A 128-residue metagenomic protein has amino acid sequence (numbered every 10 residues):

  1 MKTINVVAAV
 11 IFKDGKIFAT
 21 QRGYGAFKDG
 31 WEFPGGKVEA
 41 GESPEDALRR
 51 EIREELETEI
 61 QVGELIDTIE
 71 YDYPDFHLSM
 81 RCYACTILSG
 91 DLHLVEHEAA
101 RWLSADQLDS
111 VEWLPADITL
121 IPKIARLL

Functional and structural regions predicted by a protein language model:
M1-I17, K37: Conserved N-terminal beta-strand and adjoining loop/helix that marks the start of the Nudix/MutT-like hydrolase domain
N5-V7, G15, L78-R81, E98: Change "...and in nucleic-acid phosphodiester-cleaving endonucleases..." to "...and in nucleic-acid processing enzymes
I11-F12, A19, C85-I87, W102: Conserved hydrophobic "DFG−1" position in protein kinase catalytic cores
A26-G30: A conserved beta-turn-beta hairpin within the catalytic core of GNAT-like acetyltransferases that forms part
F33-L65, S104: The catalytic Nudix box helix
E59, I69-D91, R101: Active-site-adjacent beta-strand/loop module that shapes the phosphate/pyrophosphate-binding cleft
A84, H93-I124: NUDIX/MutT-family hydrolases
